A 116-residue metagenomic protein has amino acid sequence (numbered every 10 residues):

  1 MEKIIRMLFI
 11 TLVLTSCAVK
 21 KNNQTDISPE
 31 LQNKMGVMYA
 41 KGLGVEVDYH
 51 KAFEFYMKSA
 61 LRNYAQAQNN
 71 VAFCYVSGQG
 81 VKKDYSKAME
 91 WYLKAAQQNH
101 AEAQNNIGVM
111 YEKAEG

Functional and structural regions predicted by a protein language model:
E2-I10: Sec-dependent signal peptide recognition, specifically the positively charged N-region followed immediately by
T15-S16: C-terminal motif of bacterial Sec signal peptides marking the signal peptidase cleavage site
K20-L31: TPR-adjacent "capping" and linker segments in tetratricopeptide-repeat scaffold/adaptor proteins
N22-Q24, A60, A96: A conserved position within tetratricopeptide repeats
L31-K41, V45, F55, N70-S77 (+1 more regions): Hydrophobic face of amphipathic alpha-helices that form TPR/SEL1-like repeat modules and related alpha-solenoid
L43-V47, L61, Y75-K83, Q97 (+1 more regions): Short coil/turn and helix-start
